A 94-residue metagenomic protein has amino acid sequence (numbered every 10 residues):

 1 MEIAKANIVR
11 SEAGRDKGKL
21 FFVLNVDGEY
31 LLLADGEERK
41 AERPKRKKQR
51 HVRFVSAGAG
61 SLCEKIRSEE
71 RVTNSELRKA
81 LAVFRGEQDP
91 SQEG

Functional and structural regions predicted by a protein language model:
M1-K5, F22-G94: Ferredoxin-like alpha/beta domains used as RNA- or RNAP-binding modules
